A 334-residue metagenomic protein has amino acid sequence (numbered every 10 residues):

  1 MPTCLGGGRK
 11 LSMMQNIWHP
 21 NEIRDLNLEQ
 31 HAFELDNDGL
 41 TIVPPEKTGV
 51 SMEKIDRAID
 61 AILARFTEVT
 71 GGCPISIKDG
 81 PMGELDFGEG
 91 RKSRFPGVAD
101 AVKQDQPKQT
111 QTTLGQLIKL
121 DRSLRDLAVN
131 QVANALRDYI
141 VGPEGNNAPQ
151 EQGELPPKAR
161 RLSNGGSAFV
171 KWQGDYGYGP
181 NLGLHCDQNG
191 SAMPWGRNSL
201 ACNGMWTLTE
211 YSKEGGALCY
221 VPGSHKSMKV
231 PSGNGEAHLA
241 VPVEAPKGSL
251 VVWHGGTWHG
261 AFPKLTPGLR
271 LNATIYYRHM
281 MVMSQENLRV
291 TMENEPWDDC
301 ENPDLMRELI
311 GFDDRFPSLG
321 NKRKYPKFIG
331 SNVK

Functional and structural regions predicted by a protein language model:
P2-N37, V43-L184: Non-heme Fe(II)-dependent double-stranded beta-helix
I42, W206, V251-W253: Short hydrophobic-aromatic micro-motifs
E46, G165-S167, T207, G223 (+1 more regions): Short, well-ordered beta-to-alpha junction loops that form the rim of enzyme active sites and present histidine/acidic
K119, V221, W253: A conserved hydrophobic position in a structured secondary element of the catalytic/binding core that shapes
L162-N164, N198-L200, P267-L269: A short, structural micro-pattern
G166-A168, G204-W206, A273-Y277: A structural signal for short, well-ordered beta-strand segments
Q173-E244, S284-M292: Catalytic core of non-heme Fe(II) oxygenases with the double-stranded beta-helix
S227-W258, F262-K334: Conserved double-stranded beta-helix
